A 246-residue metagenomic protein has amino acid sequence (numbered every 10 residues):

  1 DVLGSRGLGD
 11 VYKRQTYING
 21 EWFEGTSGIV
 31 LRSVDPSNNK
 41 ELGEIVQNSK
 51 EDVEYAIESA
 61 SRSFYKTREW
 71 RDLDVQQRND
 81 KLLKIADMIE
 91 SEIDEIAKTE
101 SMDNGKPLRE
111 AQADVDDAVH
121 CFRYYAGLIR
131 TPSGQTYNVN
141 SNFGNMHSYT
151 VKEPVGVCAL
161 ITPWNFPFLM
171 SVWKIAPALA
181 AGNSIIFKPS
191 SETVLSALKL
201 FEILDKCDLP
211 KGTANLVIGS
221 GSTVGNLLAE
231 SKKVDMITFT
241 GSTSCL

Functional and structural regions predicted by a protein language model:
D1-Y12: Single conserved hydrophobic/aromatic residue that forms the stacking wall/gate of nucleotide- or nucleobase-binding
D10-F23: Short, basic/aromatic recognition patches
R14-Q15, L31-S33: Generic short beta-strand
Y17, D35-K40: Short, acidic, Ser/Thr-enriched surface-loop or helix-capping motifs
E24-G25, V30-L31, Q47-E51: A short acidic/small-residue loop/turn micro-motif
N39, R78, E100, F122 (+3 more regions): Residue-level signal for inorganic ion chemistry
L42-S133: Glycine-rich loop-to-alpha-helix module at the N-terminal edge of alpha/beta enzyme cores
G134-L246: Rossmann-like NAD(P) dinucleotide-binding subdomain of oxidoreductase/dehydrogenase enzymes
